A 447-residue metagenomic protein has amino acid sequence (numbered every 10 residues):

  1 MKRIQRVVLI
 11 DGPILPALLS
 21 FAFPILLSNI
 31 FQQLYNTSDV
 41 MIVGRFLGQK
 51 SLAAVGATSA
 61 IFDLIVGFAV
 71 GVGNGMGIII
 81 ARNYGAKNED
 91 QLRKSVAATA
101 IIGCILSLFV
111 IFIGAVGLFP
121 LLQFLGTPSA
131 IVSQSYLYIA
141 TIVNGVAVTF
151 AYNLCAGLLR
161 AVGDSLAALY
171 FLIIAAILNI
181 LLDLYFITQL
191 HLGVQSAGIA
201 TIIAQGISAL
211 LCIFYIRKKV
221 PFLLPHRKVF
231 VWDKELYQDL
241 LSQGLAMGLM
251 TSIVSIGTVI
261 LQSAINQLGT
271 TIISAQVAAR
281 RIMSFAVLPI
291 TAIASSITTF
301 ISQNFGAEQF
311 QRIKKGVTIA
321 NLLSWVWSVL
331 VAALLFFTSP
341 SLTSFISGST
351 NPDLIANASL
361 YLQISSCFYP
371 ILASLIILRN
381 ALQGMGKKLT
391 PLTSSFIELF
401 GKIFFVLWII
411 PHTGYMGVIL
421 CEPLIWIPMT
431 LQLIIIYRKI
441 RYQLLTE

Functional and structural regions predicted by a protein language model:
M1-A22, I80-G145, H191-L245, I301-F368 (+1 more regions): Short alpha-helical transmembrane segments in multi-pass integral membrane proteins
D11, L15-L34, S38, I61-F68 (+7 more regions): Residue-level signal for short hydrophobic patches within transmembrane helices of multi-pass membrane transporters
S20-D39, T141, Y152, A175 (+4 more regions): Transmembrane helical elements of multi-pass membrane transporters/channels
I25, N29, M41, I78 (+14 more regions): Transmembrane alpha-helix boundary and packing residues in multipass membrane permease domains and related
I30, L34-A53, L122-S129, Y185-L192 (+5 more regions): Helix-terminus/linker motif at the lipid-water interface of multi-pass membrane proteins
T37, F112, L154-L158, I180-Y185 (+5 more regions): Alpha-helical transmembrane segments of multipass membrane proteins
L52-F112, T149-A168, Q262, Q276-S339 (+2 more regions): Small-residue-rich hydrophobic transmembrane alpha-helices
G73, T141-R160, A168-A176, A197-L210 (+4 more regions): Short runs within selected transmembrane alpha-helices of multi-pass transporters and secretion channels
